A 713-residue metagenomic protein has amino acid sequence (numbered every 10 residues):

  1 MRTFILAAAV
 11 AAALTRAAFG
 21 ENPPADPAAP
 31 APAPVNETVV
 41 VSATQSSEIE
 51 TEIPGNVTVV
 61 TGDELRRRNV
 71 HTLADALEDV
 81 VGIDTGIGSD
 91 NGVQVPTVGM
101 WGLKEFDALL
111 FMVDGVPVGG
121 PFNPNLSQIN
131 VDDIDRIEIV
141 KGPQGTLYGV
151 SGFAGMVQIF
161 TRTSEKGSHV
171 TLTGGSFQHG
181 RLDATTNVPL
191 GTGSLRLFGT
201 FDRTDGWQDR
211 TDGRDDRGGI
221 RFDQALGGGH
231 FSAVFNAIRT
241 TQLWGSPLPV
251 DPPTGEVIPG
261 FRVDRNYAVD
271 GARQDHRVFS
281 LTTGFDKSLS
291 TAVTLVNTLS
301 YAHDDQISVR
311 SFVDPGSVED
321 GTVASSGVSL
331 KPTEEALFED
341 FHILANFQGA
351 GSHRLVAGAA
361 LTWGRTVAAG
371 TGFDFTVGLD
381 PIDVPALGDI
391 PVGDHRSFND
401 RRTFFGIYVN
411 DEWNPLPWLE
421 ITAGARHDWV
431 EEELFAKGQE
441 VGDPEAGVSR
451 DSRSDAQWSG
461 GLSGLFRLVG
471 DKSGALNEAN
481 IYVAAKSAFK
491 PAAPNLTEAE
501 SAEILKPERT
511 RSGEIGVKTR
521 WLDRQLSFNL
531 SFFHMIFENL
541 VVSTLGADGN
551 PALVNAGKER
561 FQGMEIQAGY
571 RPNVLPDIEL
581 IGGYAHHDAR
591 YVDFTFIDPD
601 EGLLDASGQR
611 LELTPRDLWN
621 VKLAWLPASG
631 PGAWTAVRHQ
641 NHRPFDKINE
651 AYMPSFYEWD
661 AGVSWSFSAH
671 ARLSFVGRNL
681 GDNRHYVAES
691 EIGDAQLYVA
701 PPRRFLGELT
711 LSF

Functional and structural regions predicted by a protein language model:
S42, S46, A74, E78-V116: Extracytoplasmic beta-strand/coil segments of soluble accessory domains associated with Gram-negative outer-membrane
L73-A76, P96-G99, M112, S127 (+3 more regions): N-terminal periplasmic accessory domains that precede and gate Gram-negative outer-membrane beta-barrel machines
V116-K141, I159-T161, P253, V257-P259: Short acidic/polar hinge/loop motifs at secondary-structure boundaries that mediate gating or recognition
G174-R203, Q208-P247, G271-T294, G583: Transmembrane beta-barrel wall of Gram-negative outer-membrane proteins
A184, G284-S288, A292-F312, R467-S473 (+3 more regions): Membrane-embedded beta-barrel scaffold of Gram-negative outer-membrane proteins
E334, G349-G364, F398-F537, A624-A628: Structural signature of Gram-negative outer-membrane beta-barrels, strongest in the C-terminal barrel of TonB-dependent
P417-I421, Q525, F532-I536, V554-K647 (+2 more regions): Gram-negative outer-membrane beta-barrel transporters
H639-D646, S664-F713: C-terminal beta-signal and adjacent terminal beta-strands/loops of Gram-negative outer-membrane beta-barrel proteins
